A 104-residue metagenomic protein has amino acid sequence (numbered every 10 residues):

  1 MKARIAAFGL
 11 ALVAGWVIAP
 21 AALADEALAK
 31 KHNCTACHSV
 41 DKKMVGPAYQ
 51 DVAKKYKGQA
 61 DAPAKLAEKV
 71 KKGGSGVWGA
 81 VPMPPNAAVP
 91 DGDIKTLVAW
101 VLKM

Functional and structural regions predicted by a protein language model:
M1-G9: Bacterial N-terminal signal peptides that target proteins for export
G9-V17: Bacterial N-terminal signal peptides
W16-A24: Sec/Tat signal peptide C-region and signal peptidase I cleavage site
V17, W100-M104: Short hydrophobic/aromatic patches at helix-to-coil boundaries
L23, Q59, P63-A64: Domain-level signature for proteins that mediate thiol-based redox and metal-cofactor handling
L23-V40: Sequence/structural segment immediately N-terminal to covalent heme-attachment motifs in c-type and related
A36, M44-Y56, E68-V98: Axial heme c-ligation environment in periplasmic c-type cytochrome domains
